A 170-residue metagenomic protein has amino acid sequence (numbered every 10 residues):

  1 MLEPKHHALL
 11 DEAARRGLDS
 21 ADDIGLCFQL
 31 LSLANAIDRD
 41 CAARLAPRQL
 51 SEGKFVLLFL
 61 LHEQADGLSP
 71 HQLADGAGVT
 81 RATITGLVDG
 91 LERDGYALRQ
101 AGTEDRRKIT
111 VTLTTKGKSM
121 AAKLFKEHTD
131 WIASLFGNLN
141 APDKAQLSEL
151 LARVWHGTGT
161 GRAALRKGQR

Functional and structural regions predicted by a protein language model:
M1-D19, P142-R170: C-terminal regulatory/oligomerization modules of transcriptional regulators
M1-R48: N-terminal leader segment of winged-helix/HTH proteins
K54-L58: Short alpha-helical "packing" element that flanks the helix-turn-helix/winged-helix DNA-binding module
Q64-S69: Short capping segments at the starts of secondary-structure elements
Q72-A74: A short acidic, leucine-rich amphipathic alpha-helix
A82: Key DNA-contact positions within bacterial/archaeal DNA-binding proteins
D89-E149: Charged, amphipathic alpha-helical coiled-coil/dimerization segments
